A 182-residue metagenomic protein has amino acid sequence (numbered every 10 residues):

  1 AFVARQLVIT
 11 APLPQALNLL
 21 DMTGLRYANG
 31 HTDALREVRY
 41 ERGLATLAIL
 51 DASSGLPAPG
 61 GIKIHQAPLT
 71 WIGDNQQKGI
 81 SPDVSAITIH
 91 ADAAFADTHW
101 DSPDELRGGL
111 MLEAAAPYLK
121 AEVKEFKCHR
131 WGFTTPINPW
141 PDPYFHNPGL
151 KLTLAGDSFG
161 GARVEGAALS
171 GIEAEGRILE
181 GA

Functional and structural regions predicted by a protein language model:
F2, A174-E175, L179: Catalytic phosphate/metal-binding cores of nucleic-acid and nucleotide-processing enzymes, i.e., regions that mediate
A4-P59, A121: Central helical "cap/lid" subdomain
V8-T10, A48, I89, D157 (+1 more regions): Generic structural signal for small/hydrophobic residues in well-ordered secondary structure, especially within
N18-L20, I137-N138, V164-E165: Short glycine-/acidic-enriched loop or helix-start segments at secondary-structure transitions that form or flank
R36, R177-A182: Active-site-proximal substrate-binding core of FAD-dependent oxidoreductases
L47-H99, L106, L110-Y118: Active-site substrate-recognition segment that forms the wall of the catalytic cavity or substrate channel
I87, P143-E175: Short FAD-binding loop at a beta-strand-to-alpha-helix junction that anchors the flavin cofactor in diverse
G109-L150: Flavin (FAD/FMN) cofactor-binding core of flavoprotein oxidoreductases
